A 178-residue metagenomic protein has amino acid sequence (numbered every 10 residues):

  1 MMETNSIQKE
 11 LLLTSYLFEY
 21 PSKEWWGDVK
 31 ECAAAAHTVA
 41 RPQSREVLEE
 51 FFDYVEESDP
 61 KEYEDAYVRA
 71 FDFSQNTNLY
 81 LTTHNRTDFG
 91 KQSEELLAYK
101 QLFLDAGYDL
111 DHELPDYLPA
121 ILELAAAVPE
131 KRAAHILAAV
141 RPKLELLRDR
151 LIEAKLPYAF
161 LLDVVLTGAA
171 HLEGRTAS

Functional and structural regions predicted by a protein language model:
M1-L110, L114-D116, E123-S178: Charged, alpha-helix-forming regions
